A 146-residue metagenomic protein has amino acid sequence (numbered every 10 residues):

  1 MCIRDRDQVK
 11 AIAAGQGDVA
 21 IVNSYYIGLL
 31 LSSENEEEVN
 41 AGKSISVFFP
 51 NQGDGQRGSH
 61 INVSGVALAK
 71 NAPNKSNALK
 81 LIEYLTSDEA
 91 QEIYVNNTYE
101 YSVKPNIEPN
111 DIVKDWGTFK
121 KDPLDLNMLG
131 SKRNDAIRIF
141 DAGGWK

Functional and structural regions predicted by a protein language model:
R4-F48: Ligand-binding pocket segment of bilobal, Venus flytrap-like solute-binding proteins
R6, I21, N71-S76, D88 (+1 more regions): Soluble non-cytosolic domains of exported or imported proteins
K10, A14, G28, S76-E83 (+3 more regions): Solvent-exposed, polar/charged alpha-helical surfaces in well-ordered, non-transmembrane soluble domains, broadly
A13-A14, E38-A41, S59-I61, P73-S76: Extracellular/periplasmic catalytic domains that process cell-envelope and extracellular macromolecules
Y25-G28, Q52-Q56, A72-P73, S87-Q91: Solvent-exposed loop/turn segments at secondary-structure junctions within structured extracellular/periplasmic domains
A41-K70: Periplasmic-binding protein-like
S64-P123: Mature extracytoplasmic/periplasmic domains
P109-K146: Extracellular/periplasmic bilobal clamshell ligand-binding domains
